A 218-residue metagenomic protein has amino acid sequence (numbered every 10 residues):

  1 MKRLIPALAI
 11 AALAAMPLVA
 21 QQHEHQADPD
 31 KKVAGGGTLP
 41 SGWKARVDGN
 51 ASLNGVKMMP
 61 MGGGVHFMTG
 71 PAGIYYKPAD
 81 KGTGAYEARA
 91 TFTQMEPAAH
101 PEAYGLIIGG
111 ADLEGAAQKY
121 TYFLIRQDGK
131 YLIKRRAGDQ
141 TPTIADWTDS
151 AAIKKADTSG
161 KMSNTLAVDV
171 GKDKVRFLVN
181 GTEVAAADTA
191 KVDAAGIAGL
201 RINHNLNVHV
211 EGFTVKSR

Functional and structural regions predicted by a protein language model:
A7-M16: Bacterial N-terminal signal peptides
Q21-R89, M95-P97: Low-complexity, Ser/Thr/Pro/Gly-rich disordered linker/stalk regions
T69-Q140: Secretory/extracellular carbohydrate-interaction modules and structurally similar beta-sandwich "look-alikes"
I74-K81, A151-T158, A198-L200: Beta-strand-rich interaction surfaces with strong enrichment in secreted/lumenal proteins
A90, E211-V215: Extracellular beta-strand elements of beta-rich domains used for carbohydrate recognition/degradation or cell-matrix
A90, T158-D188: Carbohydrate-binding surfaces in secreted/extracellular proteins
Q140-T165: Short, aromatic/His-centered strand-loop micro-motif at the edge of beta-sheets
A187-G212: Flexible glycan-contacting loops in extracellular carbohydrate-active proteins
